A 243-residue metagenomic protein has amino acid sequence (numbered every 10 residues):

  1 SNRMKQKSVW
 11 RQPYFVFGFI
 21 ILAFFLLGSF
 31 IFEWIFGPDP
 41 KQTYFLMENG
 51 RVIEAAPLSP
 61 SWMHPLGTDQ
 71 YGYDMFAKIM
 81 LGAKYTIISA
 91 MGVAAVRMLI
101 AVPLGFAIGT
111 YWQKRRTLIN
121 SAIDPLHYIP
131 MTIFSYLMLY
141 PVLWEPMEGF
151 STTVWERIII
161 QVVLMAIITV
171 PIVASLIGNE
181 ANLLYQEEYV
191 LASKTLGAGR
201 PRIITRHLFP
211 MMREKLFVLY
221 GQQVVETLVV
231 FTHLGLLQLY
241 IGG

Functional and structural regions predicted by a protein language model:
S1-Q42, I119-L126, M212: N-terminal signal-anchor/first transmembrane alpha helix
K5-K7, P38-A94: Periplasmic/extracellular loop-to-transmembrane helix junction in inner-membrane transport proteins
I20-A23, M80, G92-L99, A122 (+5 more regions): Hydrophobic residues within alpha-helical transmembrane segments of multi-pass solute transporters/permease subunits
F32-I35, Q42, S89-D124, Y136 (+4 more regions): Transmembrane-helix boundary motif in ABC transporter permease subunits
P65, G109, I119-A174, N179-E180: Generic hydrophobic transmembrane alpha-helix motif, especially the helices
Y73-M80, K84, I88, I108 (+4 more regions): Amphipathic cytosolic juxtamembrane alpha-helices at the membrane-cytosol interface of multi-pass membrane transporters
T153-T205, K215-V224: Membrane-cytosol interface at the C-terminal ends of specific transmembrane alpha-helices in multi-pass membrane
L219-G243: Non-cytoplasmic
